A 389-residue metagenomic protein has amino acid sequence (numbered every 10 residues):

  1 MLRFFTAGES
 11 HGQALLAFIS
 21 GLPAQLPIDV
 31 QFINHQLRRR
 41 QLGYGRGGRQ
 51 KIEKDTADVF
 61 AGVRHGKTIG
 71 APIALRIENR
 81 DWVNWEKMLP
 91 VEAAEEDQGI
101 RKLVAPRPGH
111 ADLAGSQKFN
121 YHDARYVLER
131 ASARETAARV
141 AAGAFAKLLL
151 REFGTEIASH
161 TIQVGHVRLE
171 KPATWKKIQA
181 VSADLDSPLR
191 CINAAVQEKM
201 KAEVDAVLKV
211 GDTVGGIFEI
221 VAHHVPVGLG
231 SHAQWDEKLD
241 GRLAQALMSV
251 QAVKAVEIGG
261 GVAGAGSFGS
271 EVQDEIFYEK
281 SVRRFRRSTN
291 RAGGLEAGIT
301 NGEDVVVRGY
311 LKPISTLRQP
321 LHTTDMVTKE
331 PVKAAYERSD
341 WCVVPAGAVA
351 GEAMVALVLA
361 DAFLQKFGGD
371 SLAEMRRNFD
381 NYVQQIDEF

Functional and structural regions predicted by a protein language model:
M1-F389: Generic N-terminal targeting/processing segments that precede catalytic cores or assembly contacts
